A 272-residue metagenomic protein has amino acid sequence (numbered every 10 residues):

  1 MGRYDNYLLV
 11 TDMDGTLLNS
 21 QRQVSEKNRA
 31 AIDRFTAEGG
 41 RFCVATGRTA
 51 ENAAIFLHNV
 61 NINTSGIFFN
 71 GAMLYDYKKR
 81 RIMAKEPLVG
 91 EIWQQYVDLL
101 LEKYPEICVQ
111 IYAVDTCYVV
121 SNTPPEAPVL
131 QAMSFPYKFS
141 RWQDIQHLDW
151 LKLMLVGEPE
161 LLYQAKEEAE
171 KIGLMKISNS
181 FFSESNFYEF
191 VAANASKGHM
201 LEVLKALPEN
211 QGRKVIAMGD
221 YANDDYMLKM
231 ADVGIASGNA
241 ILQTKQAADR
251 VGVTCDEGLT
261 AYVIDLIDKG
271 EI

Functional and structural regions predicted by a protein language model:
G2-L8, S25, E189-I272: Mg2+-dependent phosphoryl-transfer enzymes with acidic/Ser/Thr/Gly-rich catalytic loops
T11, M73-Y77, Q146-H147, S180-F181: Short, basic/glycine-rich phosphate-binding loops at helix/coil junctions that contact nucleotide phosphates
M13, R48, G219-Y221: Active-site metal-binding loops of divalent metal-dependent hydrolases
Q23-E126: Active-site phosphate-binding/coordination module
G39-C43, I62-T64, L151-K152, R213-K214 (+1 more regions): Short active-site oxyanion
V60-I62, N70, K78, K176 (+2 more regions): Short, structured coil segments at secondary-structure junctions
N63-F69, E86, L130-Q131, G234-G238 (+1 more regions): Short hydrophobic/aromatic-enriched beta-strand-loop microsegments
E106-M218, A222, Y226-M227, N239: Conserved acidic, metal-coordinating active-site core of Asp-based, Mg2+-dependent phosphoryl-transfer enzymes
